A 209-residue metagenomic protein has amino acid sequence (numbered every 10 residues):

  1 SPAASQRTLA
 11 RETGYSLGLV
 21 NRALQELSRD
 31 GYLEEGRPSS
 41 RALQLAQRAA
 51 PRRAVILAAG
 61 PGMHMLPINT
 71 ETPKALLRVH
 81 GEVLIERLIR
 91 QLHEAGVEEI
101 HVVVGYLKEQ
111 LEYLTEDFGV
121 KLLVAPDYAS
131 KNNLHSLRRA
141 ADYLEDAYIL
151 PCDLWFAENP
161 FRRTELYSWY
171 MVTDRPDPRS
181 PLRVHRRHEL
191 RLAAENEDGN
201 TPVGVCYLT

Functional and structural regions predicted by a protein language model:
P2-I56, H64, E82-A147: Conserved N-terminal catalytic core of the sugar/cofactor nucleotidyltransferase
L33, L76, L182-R186: A structural signal for short hydrophobic beta-strand segments in well-ordered beta-sheet cores
L45, W155-A157: A short, conserved beta-strand element in the Rossmann-like catalytic core that flanks the donor/metal-binding loop
L57-A59, R78: A conserved hydrophobic helix/loop-capping motif in glycosyltransferases and polysaccharide synthases
A58, V104, P151, T173: Short beta-strand/turn micro-motifs composed of small residues that flank or help shape donor/cofactor-binding pockets
K74-L84: Short catalytic helix/loop segments, enriched in acidic residues and glycine and frequently bearing histidine
E145-W155: Short beta-strand-to-loop acidic/aromatic patch adjacent to the donor-nucleotide binding site
A157-T209: Conserved core of the sugar-phosphate nucleotidyltransferase
